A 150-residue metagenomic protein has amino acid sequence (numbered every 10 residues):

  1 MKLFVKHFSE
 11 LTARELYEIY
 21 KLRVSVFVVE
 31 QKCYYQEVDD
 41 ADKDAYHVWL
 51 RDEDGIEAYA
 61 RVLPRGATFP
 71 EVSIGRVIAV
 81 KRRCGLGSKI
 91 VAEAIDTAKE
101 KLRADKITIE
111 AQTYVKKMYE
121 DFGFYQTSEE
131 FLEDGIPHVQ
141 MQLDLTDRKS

Functional and structural regions predicted by a protein language model:
M1-H47, R51-G55: Short amphipathic alpha-helix that is part of the acyltransferase structural core
D42-D44, T68, E133-P137: Short acidic/glycine-enriched loop/turn segments that link adjacent beta-strands
W49, G55-R65, E71-R76: Conserved beta-strand in the GNAT
A79, C84-D96: Conserved acetyl-CoA-binding loop-helix of GNAT-fold acetyltransferases
A98-A111: Conserved GNAT acetyl-CoA-binding A-motif
T108-K117, L132-G135: Conserved beta-strand-loop-alpha-helix junction that forms the acyl-donor binding cleft
E120, Y125-Q140: Conserved catalytic-core motifs of GNAT/GCN5-like acyltransferases
S150: Conserved small/polar residues in nucleotide/adenosyl-binding loops
